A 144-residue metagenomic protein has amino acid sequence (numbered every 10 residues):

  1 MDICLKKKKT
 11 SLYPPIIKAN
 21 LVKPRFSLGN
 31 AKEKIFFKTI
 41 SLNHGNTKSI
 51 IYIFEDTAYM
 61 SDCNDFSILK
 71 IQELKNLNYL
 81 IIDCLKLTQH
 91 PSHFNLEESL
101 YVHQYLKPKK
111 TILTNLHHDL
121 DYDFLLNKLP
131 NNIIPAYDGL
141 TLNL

Functional and structural regions predicted by a protein language model:
M1, N30-K32, A58-M60, P91 (+2 more regions): A short linear-motif detector with a strong N-terminal bias
M1-S11: Active-site HxH/HxHxD metal-binding segment of metal-dependent hydrolases
K9-S11, T39-N43, L125: Short, solvent-exposed secondary-structure boundary motifs
P14, A31-K34, F54, K75 (+2 more regions): Short, well-ordered coil/turn elements that cap or connect secondary structure elements
P15-L69, D138-L144: Core dinuclear metal-dependent hydrolase active-site scaffold
S67-Y79, C84-L144: Binuclear metal-ion centers of metallo-dependent hydrolases, dominated by the metallo-beta-lactamase
